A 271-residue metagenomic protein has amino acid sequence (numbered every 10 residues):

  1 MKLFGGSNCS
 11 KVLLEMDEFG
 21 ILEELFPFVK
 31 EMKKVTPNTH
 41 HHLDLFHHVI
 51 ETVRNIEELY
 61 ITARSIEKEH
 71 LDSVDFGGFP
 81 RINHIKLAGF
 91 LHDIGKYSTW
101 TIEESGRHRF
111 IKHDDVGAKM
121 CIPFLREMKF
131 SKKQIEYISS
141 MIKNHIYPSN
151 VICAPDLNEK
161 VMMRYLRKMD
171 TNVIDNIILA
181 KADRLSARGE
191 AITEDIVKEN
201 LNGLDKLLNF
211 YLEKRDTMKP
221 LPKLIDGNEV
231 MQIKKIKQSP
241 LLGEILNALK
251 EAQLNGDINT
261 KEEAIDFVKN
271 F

Functional and structural regions predicted by a protein language model:
M1-I82, K86, G95-H108, K112 (+6 more regions): Glycine- and charge-enriched loop/helix tracts that form the active or gating conduit in phosphate/cation-handling
E15-M16, T52, I142, D183 (+2 more regions): A residue-level signal for conserved active-site and pocket-lining positions in enzyme catalytic cores
G20-L22, A88-G89, I146, P220 (+1 more regions): Core structural elements
V35-H41, S65-P80, F130-E194, D216: Histidine/acidic-rich helix-loop-helix segments that form or flank divalent-metal centers in metalloenzyme catalytic
L87-A88, I178: Residue-level marker of motif borders
L91, G95-K96, S186: Short active-site segment of divalent metal-dependent hydrolases/proteases that encodes the spacing between
E104-A118, K132-I146, D156-K160, I196-N200 (+1 more regions): Active/binding-pocket-proximal capping segment
C121-E127, R188-F271: Charged substrate- and nucleic-acid-binding regions of tRNA-handling and nucleotidyl-transfer enzymes, centered on
